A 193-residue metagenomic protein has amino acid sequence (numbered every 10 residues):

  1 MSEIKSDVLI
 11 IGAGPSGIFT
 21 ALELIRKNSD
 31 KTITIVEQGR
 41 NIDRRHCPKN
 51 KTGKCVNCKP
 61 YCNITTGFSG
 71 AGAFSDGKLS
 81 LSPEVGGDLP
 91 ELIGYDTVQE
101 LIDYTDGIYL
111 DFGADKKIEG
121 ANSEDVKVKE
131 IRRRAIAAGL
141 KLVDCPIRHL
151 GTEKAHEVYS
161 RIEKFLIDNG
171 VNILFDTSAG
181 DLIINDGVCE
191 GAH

Functional and structural regions predicted by a protein language model:
S2-S16, T34-V36: Beta1/beta-strand and adjacent pyrophosphate-binding region of the FAD-binding site in flavoprotein oxidoreductases
A21, I25: Gly/Ala-rich phosphate-binding loop of Rossmann-like dinucleotide-binding domains, activating on the conserved
R26-T32: Conserved S-adenosyl-L-methionine
Q38-N169: Conserved N-terminal/central alpha/beta ligand/cofactor-binding core
A73-F74, L174, H193: A general beta-strand register signal
K117-I118, G187-H193: Short, intrinsically disordered, charge-balanced linker/junction segments flanking boundaries in proteins
L150-E153, F175-V188: A conserved short coil-to-beta-strand element within the FAD-binding core of flavoproteins
